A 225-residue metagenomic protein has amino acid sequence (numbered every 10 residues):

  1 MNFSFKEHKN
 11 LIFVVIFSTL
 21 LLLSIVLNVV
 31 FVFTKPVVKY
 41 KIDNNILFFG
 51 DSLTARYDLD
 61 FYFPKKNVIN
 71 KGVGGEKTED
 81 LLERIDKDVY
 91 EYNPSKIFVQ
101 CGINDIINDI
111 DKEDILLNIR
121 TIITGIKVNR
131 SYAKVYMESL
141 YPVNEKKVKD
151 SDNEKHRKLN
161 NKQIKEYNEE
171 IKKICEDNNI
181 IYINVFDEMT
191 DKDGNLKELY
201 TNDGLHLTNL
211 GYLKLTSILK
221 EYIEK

Functional and structural regions predicted by a protein language model:
M1-F49, T54-L59, K220-K225: N-terminal secretory targeting modules
F31-T121, K162: Conserved SGNH/GDSL esterase-like catalytic core that processes O-acyl groups on lipids and polysaccharides
N67-I69, K134, N179-I181: Conserved beta-strand segments of alpha/beta enzyme cores
G72, S139, N184-F186: Residue-level recognition of beta-strand->loop/alpha-helix junctions
E91-Y92, V128-N129, D177, K225: Alpha-helix C-cap/termination motif
Q100-N104, T124-I164: Active-site segments of SGNH/GDSL-like serine hydrolases that catalyze O-acetyl group transfer/hydrolysis on lipids
I115-I122, I126, Y167-I171: A general structural detector for well-ordered alpha-helical segments in enzyme core domains, enriched
N144-K225: Catalytic His-Asp segment of secreted/periplasmic serine-dependent ester chemistry enzymes
